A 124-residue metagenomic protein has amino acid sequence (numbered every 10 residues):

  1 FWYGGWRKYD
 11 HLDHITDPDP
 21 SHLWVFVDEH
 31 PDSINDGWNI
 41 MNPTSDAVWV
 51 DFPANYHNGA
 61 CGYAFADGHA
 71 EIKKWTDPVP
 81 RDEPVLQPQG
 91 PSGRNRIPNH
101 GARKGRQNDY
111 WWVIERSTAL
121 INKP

Functional and structural regions predicted by a protein language model:
F1-P124: Short, well-structured segments within or immediately adjacent to enzyme catalytic domains that line ligand-binding
